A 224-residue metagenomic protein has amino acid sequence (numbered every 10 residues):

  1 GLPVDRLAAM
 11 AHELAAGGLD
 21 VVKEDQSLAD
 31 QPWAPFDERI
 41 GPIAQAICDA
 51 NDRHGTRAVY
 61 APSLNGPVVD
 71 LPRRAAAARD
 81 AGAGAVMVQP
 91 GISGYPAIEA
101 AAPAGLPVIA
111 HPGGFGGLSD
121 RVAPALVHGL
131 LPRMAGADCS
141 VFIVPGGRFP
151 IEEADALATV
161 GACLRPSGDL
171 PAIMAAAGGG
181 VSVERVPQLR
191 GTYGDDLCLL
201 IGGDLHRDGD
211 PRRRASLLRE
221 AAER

Functional and structural regions predicted by a protein language model:
G1-A8, A58-D70, G113-A123: Active-site mouth loops of central-metabolism enzymes
L7, F36, I40-I43, L71 (+2 more regions): Aromatic/hydrophobic pocket-lining residues that form the small-molecule binding cavity in soluble enzyme cores
A9-D25, G82: Catalytic domains of carbohydrate-active enzymes, especially glycoside hydrolases
L19-I40, V144-F149: Glycine-rich, proline-tolerant flexible connector loops at the mouths of alpha/beta enzymes
R39, I43-H54, A58, G66-R79 (+1 more regions): N-terminal active-site wall of soluble small-molecule enzyme domains
T56-G66, F142-F149: Glycine-rich phosphate-binding "P-loop"
R73-A76, A81-I201: Catalytic alpha/beta core domains of metabolic enzymes, predominantly
P211-R224: Extended, intrinsically disordered, low-complexity segments
